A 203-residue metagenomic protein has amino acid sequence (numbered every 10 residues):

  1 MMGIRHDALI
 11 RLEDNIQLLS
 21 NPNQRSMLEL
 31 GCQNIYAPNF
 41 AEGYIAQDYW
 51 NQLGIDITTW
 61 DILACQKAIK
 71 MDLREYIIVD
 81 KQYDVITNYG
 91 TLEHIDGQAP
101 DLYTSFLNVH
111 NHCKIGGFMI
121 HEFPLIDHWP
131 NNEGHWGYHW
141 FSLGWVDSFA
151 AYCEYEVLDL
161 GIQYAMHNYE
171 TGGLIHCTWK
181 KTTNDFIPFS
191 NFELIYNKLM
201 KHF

Functional and structural regions predicted by a protein language model:
M1-N23: Class I SAM-dependent methyltransferase Rossmann-like catalytic core, especially the SAM/SAH-binding loop
I10-D14, Q52, S148: Charged/polar, solvent-exposed surface patches and flexible loops
L12, M27, Y83-I86, Y155-V157 (+1 more regions): Hydrophobic beta-strand residues in large extracellular and virion-surface proteins
N15-N21, Y49-W50, M166-Y169: A general structural signal for short secondary-structure junctions and capping/turn motifs
I16-L19, W60, I195, L199: Extended hydrophobic/Leu-rich segments
S20-N23, L53, E156: Short helix-terminating capping/connector loops at secondary-structure junctions
R25-N131, D147: Conserved SAM-binding loop
D96-F203: S-adenosyl-L-methionine-dependent methyltransferase catalytic module, highlighting the catalytic core
